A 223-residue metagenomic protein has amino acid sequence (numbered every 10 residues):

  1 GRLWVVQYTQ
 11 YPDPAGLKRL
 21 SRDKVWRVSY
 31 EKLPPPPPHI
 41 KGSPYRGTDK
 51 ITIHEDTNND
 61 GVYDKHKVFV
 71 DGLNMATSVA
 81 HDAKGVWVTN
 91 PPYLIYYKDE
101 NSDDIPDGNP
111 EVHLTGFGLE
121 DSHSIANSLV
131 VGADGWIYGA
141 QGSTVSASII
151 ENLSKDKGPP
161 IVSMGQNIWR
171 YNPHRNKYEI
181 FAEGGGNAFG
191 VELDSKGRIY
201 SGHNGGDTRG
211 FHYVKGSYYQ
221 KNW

Functional and structural regions predicted by a protein language model:
G1-W223: Beta-propeller blade termini and top-face loops
